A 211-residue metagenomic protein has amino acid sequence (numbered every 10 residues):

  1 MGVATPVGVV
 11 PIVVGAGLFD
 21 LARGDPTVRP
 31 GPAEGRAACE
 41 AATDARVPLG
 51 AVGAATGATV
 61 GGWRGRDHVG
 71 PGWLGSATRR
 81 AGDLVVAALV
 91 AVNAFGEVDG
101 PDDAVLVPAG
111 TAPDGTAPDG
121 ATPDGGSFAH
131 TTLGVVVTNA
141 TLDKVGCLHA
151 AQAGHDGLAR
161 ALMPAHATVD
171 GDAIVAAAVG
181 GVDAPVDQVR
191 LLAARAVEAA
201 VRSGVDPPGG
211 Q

Functional and structural regions predicted by a protein language model:
M1-Q211: Alpha/propeptide regions of enzymes that mature by internal proteolysis
